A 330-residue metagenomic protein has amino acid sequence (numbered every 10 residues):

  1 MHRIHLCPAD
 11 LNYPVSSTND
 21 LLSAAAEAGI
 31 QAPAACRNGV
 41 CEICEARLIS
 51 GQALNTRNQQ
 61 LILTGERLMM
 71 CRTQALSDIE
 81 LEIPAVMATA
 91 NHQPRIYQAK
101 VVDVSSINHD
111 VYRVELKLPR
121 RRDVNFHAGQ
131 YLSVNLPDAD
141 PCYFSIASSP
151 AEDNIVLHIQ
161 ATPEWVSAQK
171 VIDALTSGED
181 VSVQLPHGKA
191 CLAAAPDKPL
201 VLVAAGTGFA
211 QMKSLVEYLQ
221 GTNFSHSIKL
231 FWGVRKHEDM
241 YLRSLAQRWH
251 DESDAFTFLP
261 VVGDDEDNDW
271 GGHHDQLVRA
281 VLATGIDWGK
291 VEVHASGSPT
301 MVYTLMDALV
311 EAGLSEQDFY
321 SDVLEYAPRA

Functional and structural regions predicted by a protein language model:
M1-I79, F231-A330: Reductase modules of NAD(P)H-dependent flavoproteins
I49, P84-V86, P137, P186: Short, surface-exposed secondary-structure boundary micro-motifs
L68-N91, E179-V181: Short, structured interface segments
A88-H92, D140-A147, G188-A195: Short, Lys/Arg- and Gly-enriched loop/turn segments at beta-strand edges
Q93-D180, V234-K236, V261-D265: Ferredoxin-reductase
G129, G208, S298: Short, conserved phosphate/pyrophosphate- and ester-handling motifs at nucleotide-, phospho-/glycolipid
F209, K213-G221: Histidine-anchored nucleotide/phosphate-binding helix
